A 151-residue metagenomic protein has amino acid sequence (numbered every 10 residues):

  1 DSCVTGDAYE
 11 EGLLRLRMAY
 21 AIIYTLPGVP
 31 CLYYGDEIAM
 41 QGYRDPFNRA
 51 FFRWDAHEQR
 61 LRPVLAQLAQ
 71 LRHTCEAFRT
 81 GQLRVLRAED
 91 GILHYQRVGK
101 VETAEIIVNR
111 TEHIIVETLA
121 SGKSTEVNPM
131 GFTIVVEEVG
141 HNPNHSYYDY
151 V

Functional and structural regions predicted by a protein language model:
D1-V151: Active-site and adjacent substrate-binding regions of carbohydrate-active enzymes
